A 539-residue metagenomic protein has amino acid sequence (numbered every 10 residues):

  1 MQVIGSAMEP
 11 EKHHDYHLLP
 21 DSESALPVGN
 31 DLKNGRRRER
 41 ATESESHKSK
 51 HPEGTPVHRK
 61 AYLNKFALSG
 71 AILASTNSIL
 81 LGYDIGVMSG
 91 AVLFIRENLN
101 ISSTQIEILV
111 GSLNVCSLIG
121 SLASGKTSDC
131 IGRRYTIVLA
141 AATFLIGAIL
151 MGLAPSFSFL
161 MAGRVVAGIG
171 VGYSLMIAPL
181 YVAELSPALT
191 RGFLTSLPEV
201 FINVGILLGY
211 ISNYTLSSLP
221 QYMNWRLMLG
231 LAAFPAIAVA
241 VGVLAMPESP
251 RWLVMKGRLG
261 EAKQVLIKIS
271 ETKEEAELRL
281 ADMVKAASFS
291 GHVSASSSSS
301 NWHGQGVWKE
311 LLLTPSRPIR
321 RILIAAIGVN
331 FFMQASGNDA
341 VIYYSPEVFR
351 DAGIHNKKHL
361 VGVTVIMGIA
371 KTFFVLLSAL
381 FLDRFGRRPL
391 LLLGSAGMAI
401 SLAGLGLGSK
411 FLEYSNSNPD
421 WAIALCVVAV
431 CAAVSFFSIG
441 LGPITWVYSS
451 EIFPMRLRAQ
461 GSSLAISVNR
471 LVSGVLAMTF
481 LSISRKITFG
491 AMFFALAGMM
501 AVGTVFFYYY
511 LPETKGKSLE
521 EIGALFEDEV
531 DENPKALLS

Functional and structural regions predicted by a protein language model:
Q2-E271, L278, S288-S539: Alpha-helical transmembrane bundle of multi-pass membrane proteins
